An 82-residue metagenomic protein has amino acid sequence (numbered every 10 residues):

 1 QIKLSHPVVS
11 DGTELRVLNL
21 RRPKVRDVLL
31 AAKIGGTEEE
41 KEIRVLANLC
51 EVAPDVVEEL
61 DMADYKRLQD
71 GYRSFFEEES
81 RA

Functional and structural regions predicted by a protein language model:
Q1-A82: Short, surface-exposed, charged amphipathic helix/loop patches that serve as local interaction elements
